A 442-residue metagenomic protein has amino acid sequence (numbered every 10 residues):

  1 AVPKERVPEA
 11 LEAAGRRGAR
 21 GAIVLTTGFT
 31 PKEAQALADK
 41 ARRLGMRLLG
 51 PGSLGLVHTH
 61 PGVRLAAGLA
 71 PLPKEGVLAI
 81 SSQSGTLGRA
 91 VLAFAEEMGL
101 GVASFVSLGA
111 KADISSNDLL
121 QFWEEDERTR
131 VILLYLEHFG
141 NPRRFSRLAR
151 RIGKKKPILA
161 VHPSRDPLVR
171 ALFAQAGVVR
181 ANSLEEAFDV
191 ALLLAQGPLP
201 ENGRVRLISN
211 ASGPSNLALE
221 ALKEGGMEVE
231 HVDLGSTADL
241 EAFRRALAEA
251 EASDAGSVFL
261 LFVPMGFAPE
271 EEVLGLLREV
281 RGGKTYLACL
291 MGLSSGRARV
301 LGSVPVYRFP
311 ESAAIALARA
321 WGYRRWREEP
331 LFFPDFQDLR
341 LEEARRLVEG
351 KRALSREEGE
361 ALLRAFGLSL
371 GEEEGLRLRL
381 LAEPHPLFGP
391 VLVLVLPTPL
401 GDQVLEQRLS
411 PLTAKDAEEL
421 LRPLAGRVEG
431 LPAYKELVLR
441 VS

Functional and structural regions predicted by a protein language model:
A1-S442: Catalytic-core regions of core metabolic enzymes, especially those transforming organic acids/acyl-group intermediates
